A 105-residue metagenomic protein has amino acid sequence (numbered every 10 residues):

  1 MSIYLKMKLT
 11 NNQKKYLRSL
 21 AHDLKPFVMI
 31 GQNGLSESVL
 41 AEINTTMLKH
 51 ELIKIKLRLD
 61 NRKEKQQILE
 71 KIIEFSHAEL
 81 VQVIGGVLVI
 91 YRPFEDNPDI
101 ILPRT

Functional and structural regions predicted by a protein language model:
S2-T105: Positively charged, polar, low-complexity stretches
